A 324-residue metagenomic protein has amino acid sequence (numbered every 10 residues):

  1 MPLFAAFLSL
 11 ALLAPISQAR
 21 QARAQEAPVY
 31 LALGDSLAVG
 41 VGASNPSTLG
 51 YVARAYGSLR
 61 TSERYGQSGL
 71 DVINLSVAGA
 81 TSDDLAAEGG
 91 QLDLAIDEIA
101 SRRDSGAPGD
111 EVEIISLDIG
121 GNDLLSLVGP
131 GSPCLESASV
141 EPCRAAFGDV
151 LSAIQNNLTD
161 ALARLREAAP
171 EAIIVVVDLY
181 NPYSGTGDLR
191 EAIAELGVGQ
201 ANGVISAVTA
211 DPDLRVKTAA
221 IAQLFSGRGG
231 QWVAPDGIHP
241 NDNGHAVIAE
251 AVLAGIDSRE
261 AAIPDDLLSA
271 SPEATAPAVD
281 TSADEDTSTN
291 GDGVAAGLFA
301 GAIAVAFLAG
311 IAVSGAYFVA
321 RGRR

Functional and structural regions predicted by a protein language model:
P2-P15: Bacterial N-terminal signal peptides
Q25-A78: Serine-esterase "nucleophile elbow" of acetyl-processing enzymes
V29-G34, A38-G40, D71-S76, E113-D118 (+3 more regions): Structural recognition of the beta-strand scaffold that forms the well-ordered cores of secreted hydrolase catalytic
A87-V150, N181-Y183: Oxyanion-hole/transition-state-stabilizing segment in secreted/luminal serine hydrolases and related acyltransferases
N122, A161-L196: Active-site segments of SGNH/GDSL-like serine hydrolases that catalyze O-acetyl group transfer/hydrolysis on lipids
L179-D280: Catalytic His-Asp segment of secreted/periplasmic serine-dependent ester chemistry enzymes
A276-V305: Extracellular Ser/Thr-rich, low-complexity/disordered mucin-like segments
A302-R324: C-terminal membrane-anchoring or membrane-association module
